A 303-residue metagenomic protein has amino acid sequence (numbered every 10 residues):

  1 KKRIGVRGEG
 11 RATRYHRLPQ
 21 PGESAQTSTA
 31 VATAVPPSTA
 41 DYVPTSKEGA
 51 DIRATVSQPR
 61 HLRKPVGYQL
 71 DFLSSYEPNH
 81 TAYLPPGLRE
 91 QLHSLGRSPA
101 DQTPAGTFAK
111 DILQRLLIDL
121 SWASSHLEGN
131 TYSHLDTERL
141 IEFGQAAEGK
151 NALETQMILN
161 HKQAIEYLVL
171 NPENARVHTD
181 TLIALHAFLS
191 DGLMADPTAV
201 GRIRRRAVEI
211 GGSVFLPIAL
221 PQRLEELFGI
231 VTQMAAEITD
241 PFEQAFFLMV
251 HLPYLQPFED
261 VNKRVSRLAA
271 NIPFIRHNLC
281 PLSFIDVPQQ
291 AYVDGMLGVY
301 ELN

Functional and structural regions predicted by a protein language model:
K1-N303: FIC/Doc superfamily catalytic core
